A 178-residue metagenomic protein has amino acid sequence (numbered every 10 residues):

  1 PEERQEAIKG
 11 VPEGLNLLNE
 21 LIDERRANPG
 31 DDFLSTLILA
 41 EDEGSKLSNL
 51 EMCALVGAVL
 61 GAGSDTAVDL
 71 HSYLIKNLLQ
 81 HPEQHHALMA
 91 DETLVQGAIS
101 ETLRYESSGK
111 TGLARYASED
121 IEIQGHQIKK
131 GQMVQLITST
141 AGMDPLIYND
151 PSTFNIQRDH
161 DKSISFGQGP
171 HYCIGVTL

Functional and structural regions predicted by a protein language model:
P1-L178: Cytochrome P450
